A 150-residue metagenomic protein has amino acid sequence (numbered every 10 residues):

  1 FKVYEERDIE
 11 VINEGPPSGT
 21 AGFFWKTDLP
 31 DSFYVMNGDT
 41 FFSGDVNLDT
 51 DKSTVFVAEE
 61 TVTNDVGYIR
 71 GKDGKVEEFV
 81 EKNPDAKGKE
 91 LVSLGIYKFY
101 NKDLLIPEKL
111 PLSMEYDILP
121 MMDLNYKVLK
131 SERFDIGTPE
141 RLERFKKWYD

Functional and structural regions predicted by a protein language model:
K2-K72: Conserved beta-loop-beta/alpha segment of the NTase-like Rossmann-fold superfamily that binds/positions NTPs
F41, N47, T61, K75-D150: Catalytic-core segments of class I nucleotidyltransferases/pyrophosphorylases that form NMP-activated intermediates
